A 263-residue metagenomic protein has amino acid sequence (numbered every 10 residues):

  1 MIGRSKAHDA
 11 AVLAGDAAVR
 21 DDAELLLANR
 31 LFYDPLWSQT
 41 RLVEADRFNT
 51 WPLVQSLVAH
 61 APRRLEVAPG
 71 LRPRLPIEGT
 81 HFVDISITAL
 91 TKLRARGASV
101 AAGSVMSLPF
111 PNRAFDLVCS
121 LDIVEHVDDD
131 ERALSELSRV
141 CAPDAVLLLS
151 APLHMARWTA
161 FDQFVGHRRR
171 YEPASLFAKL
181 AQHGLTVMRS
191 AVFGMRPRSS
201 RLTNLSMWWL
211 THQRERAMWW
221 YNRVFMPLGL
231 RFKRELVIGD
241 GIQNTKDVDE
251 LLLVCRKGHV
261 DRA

Functional and structural regions predicted by a protein language model:
M1-R113, L117-L121, L134, A191-F193 (+3 more regions): Conserved N-terminal segment of class I S-adenosyl-L-methionine
L121-V124, S150: Residues lining the SAM
D128-R132, T159: Short N-terminal helix/helix-N-cap motif within the alpha/beta-hydrolase-1
E131-V146: A short glycine-rich, Lys/Arg-flanked "PGG" loop and its adjoining helix->strand segment in the class I
L147-R169, P173-A178: Short, glycine-/aromatic-enriched active-site segment of Class I SAM-dependent methyltransferases
L185-R196: Conserved S-adenosyl-L-methionine
S199-F232: C-terminal helical/coil "lid" or tail adjacent to the Rossmann-like core of SAM-dependent
